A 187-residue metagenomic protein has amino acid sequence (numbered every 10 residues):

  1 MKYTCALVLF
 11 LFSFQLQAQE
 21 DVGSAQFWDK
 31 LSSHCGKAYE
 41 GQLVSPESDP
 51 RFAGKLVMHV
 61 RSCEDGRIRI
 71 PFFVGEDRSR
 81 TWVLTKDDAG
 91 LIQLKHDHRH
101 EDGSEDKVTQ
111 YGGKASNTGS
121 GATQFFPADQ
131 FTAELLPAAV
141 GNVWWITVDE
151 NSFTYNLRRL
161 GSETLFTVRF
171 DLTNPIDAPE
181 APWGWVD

Functional and structural regions predicted by a protein language model:
M1-T4: Positively charged n-region of N-terminal signal peptides that target proteins for export
S13-Q15: N-terminal signal peptide c-region/cleavage motif recognized by signal peptidases
E20-F52: Tryptophan-anchored aromatic micro-motifs
G41-L43, I68-G75, K95-D97, Y155-R159: Short beta-strand segments that buttress and anchor functional surface loops
A53-K55, D77-W82, D106, A139-G141 (+1 more regions): Short, surface-exposed coil-to-beta transition loops
V83-F131: An exposed acidic His-Trp-rich patch
T109-K114, E150-D187: Edge beta-strand at a domain terminus
A122-L160, T164: Helix-rich interaction surfaces within compact, conserved domain-sized segments that mediate assembly or partner
